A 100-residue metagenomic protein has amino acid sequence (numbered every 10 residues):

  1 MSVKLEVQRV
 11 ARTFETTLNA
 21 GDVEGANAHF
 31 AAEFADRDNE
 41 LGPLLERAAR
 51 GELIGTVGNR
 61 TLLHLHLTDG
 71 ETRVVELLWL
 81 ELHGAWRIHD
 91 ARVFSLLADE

Functional and structural regions predicted by a protein language model:
M1-L62: Short solvent-exposed beta->alpha transition segments
L53-E100: Exposed beta-sheet edge and beta->alpha loop/turn motif
